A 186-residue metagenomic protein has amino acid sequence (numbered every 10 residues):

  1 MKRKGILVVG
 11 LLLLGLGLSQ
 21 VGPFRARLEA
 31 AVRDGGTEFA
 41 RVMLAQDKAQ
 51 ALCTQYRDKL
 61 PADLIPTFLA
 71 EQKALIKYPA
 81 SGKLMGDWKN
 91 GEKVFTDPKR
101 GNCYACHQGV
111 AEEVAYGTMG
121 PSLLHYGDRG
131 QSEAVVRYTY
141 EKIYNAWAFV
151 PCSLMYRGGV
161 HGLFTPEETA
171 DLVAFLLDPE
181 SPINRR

Functional and structural regions predicted by a protein language model:
M1-K4: Positively charged n-region of N-terminal signal peptides that target proteins for export
L11-S19: Hydrophobic h-region of N-terminal signal peptides that target proteins for export in Gram-negative bacteria
V32-L60, Y116-D128, Y144-E168: Axial heme c-ligation environment in periplasmic c-type cytochrome domains
R57-P98: Electrostatic cytochrome c docking/interface patches
K89-E92, T96, Y104, Q108-Y140 (+1 more regions): Gly/Gly-Pro-rich "capping" loops immediately C-terminal to redox-active cysteine motifs in periplasmic/lumenal
T96-K99, D128, Y144-A148, A174-S181: Sec-exported extracytoplasmic/periplasmic mature domains
C103-A105, R157, I183-R186: Surface-exposed patches in mature extracellular/periplasmic domains of secreted proteins
S132, V136-Y144, P166-V173, L177: An amphipathic alpha-helix signature
